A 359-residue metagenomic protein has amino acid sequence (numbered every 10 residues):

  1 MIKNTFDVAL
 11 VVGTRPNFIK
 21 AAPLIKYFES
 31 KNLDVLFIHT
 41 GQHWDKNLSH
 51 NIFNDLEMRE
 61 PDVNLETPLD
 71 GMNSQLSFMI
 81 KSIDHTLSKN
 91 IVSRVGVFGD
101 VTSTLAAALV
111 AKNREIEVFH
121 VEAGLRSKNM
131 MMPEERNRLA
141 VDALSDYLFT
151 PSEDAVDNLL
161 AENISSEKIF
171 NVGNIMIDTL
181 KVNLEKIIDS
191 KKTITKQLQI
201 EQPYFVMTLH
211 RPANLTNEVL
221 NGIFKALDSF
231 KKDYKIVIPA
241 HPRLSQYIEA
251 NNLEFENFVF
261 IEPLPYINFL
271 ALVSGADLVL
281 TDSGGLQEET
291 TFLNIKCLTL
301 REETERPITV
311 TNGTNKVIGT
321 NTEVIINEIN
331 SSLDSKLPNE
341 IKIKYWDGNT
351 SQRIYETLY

Functional and structural regions predicted by a protein language model:
F6-V12, F18-K31, I52, N64-I164: Active-site and donor-binding regions of nucleotide-sugar-utilizing enzymes
L36-Q42, L148, I236-P242: Short internal beta-strands
H43-N47, E66, L144-N217, I318: A nucleotide-sugar donor-handling region in carbohydrate enzymes
H50, I188-G275: Donor-nucleotide binding loops and adjacent catalytic segments primarily of GT-B fold Leloir glycosyltransferases
F53, D154, K316-Y359: Leloir-type glycosyltransferase catalytic cores
I83, L87, A271-A276: Short alpha-helical donor nucleotide-sugar binding micro-motif in glycosyltransferases
V97-F98, L109, L148, L272-V310: A donor-sugar binding/catalytic signature common to diverse glycosyltransferases and related nucleotide-sugar
H120, T291-N339: Nucleotide-sugar donor-binding patch of glycosyltransferase catalytic domains
